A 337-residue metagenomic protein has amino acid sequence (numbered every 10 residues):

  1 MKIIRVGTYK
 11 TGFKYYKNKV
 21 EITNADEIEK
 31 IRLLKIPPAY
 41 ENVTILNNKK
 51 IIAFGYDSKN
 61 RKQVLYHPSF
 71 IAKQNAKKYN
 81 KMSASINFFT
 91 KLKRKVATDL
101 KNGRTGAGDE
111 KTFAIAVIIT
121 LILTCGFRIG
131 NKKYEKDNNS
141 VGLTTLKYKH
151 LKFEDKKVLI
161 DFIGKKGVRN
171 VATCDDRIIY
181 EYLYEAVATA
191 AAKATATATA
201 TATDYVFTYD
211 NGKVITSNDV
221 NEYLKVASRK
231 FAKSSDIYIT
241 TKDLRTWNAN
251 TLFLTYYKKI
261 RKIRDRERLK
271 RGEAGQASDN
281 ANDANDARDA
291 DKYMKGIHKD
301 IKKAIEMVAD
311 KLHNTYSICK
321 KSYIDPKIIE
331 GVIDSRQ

Functional and structural regions predicted by a protein language model:
M1-G142, L146-A191, A200-W247, T251-R266 (+3 more regions): A positively charged, amphipathic N-terminal helix/segment that binds anionic biomolecules
A192-T201, R266-A290: Compositionally biased low-complexity segments enriched in polar/charged residues
D291, S322-Q337: Catalytic-site neighborhood detector that most strongly recognizes the C-terminal catalytic loop/helix of tyrosine
T315-Y316, P326: The DNA-contacting recognition helix of HTH DNA-binding domains and analogous helical DNA-recognition elements
